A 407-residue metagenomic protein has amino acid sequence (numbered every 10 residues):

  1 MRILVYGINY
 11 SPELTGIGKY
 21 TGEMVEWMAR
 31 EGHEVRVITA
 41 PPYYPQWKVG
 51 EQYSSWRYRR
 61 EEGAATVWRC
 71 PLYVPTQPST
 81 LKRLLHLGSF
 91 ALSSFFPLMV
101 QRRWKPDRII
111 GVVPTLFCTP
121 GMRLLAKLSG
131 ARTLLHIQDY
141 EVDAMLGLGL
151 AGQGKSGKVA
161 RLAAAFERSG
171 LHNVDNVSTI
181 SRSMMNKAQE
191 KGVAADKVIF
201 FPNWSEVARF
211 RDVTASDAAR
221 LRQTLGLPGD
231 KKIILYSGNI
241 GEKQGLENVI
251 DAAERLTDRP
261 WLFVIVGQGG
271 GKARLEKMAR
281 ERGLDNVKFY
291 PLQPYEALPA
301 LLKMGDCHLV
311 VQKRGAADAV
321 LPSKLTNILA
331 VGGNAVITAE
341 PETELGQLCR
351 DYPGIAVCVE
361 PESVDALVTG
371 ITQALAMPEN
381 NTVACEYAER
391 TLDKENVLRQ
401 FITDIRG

Functional and structural regions predicted by a protein language model:
M1-R60: N-terminal subdomain of nucleotide-sugar transferases
Q52-Y58, R211-L227, T382: A short helix/loop element that forms part of the nucleotide-sugar donor recognition site in Leloir-type
M99, K105, F117-P120, L124-S129 (+1 more regions): Membrane-proximal helix-turn-helix segments that form the acceptor-binding/catalytic region of lipid-linked
S183, W204: Carbohydrate-associated surface elements
P228-Q244, I250-A253: Conserved donor-binding/catalytic core segment of Leloir-type glycosyltransferases
Q244, L292-L329, N334-R350: Nucleotide-sugar-dependent
P260, V264-G267, K272-P299: Nucleotide-activated donor-binding/catalytic signature segment of Leloir-type glycosyltransferases, i.e., the conserved
P361-E362, A366, A376-I405: A charged, aromatic-enriched C-terminal amphipathic alpha-helix characteristic of glycosyltransferases across folds
